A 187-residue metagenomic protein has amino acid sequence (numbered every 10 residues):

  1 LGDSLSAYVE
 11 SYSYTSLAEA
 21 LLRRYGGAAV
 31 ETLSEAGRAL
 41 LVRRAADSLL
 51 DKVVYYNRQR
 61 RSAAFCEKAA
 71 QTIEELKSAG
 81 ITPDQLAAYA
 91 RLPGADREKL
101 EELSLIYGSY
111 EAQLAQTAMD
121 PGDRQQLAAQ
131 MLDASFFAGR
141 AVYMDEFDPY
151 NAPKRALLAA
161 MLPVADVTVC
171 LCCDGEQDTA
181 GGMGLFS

Functional and structural regions predicted by a protein language model:
L1-A87, R91-G94, E98: Conserved P-loop NTPase-based nucleic-acid remodeling module centered on helicase motor cores
S34-R38, Q85-F186: Conserved helicase NTPase motor core
